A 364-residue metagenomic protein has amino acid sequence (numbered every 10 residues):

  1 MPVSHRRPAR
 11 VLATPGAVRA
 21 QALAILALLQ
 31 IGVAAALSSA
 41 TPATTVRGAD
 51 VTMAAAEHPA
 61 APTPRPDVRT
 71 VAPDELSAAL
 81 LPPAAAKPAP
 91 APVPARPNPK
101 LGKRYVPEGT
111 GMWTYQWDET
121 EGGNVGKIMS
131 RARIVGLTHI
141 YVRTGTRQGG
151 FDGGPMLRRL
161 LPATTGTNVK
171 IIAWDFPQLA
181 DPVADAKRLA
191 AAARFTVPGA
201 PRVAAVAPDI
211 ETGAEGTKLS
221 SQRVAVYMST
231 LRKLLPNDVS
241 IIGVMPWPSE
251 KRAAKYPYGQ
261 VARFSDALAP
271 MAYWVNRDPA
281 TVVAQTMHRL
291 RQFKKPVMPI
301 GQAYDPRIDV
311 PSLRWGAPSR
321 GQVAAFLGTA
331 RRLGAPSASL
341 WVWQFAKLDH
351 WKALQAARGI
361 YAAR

Functional and structural regions predicted by a protein language model:
P2-T45, A49-D50: Secretory targeting and sorting signals
I31-P66, P90, P97: C-terminal region of N-terminal signal peptides and the immediate post-cleavage residues of exported proteins
T70-T138, R143-T146, P177, I242-P248 (+2 more regions): Boundary/entry segment of secreted carbohydrate-active catalytic domains
W113-W117, K170-D181, V224-K255, P296-P306: Aromatic-lined carbohydrate-recognition surfaces of secreted/lumenal glycan-active proteins
W117-I134, P182-P198, E250-V261, V283 (+1 more regions): Short, acidic/polar
T138-T146, A192-Q222, S337-L340: Active-site groove signature of glycoside hydrolases
V142, V203-A204, I210-G216, A253-T281: Aromatic- and acid-rich polysaccharide-binding/catalytic face of secreted or lumenal carbohydrate-active enzymes
Y273-P279, M298-R364: Substrate-binding cleft of secreted/luminal carbohydrate-active enzymes
